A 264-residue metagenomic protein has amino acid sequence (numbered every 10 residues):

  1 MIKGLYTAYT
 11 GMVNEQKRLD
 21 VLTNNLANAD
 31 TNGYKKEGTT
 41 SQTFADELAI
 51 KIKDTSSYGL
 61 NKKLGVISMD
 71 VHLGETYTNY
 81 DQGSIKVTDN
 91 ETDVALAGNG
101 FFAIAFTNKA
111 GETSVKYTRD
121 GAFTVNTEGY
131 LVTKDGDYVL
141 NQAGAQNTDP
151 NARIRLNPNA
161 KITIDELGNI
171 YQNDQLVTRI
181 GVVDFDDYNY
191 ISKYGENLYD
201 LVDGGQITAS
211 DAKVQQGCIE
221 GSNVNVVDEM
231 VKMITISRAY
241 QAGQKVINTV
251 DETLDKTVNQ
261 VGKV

Functional and structural regions predicted by a protein language model:
M1-V264: Amphipathic alpha-helical polymerization modules
